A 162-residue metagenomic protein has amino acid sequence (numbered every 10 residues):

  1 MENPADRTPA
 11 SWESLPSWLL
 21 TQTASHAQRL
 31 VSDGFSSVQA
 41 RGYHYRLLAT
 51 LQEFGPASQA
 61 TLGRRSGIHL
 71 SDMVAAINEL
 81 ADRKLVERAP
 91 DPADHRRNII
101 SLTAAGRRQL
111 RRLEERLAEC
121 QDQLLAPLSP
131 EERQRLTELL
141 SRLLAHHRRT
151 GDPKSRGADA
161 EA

Functional and structural regions predicted by a protein language model:
M1-P9, P130-A162: C-terminal regulatory/oligomerization modules of transcriptional regulators
M1-V38, A162: N-terminal leader segment of winged-helix/HTH proteins
S14-W18, V38-A49, S71: Short alpha-helical elements of helix-turn-helix
T21-A24, A49-E53, E114, S141: Short, locally clustered residues in the helix-turn-helix/winged-helix DNA-binding domain
P56, N78-S141: Charged, amphipathic alpha-helical coiled-coil/dimerization segments
Q59: Helix-turn-helix DNA-binding elements, focusing on the entry/boundary residues of the two helices that contact DNA
G63: The alpha-helix within a helix-turn-helix
